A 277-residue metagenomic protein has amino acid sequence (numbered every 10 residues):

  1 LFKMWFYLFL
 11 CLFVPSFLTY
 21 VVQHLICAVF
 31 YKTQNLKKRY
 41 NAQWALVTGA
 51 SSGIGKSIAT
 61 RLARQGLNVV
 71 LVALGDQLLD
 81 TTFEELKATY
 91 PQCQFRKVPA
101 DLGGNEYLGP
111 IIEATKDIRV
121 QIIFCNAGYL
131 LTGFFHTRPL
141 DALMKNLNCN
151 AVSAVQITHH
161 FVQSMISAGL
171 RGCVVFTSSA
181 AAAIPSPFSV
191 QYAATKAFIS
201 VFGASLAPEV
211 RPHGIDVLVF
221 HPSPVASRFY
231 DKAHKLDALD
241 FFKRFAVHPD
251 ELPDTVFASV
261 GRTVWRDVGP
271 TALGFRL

Functional and structural regions predicted by a protein language model:
W44, S51-S52, G75: Conserved glycine-rich cofactor-binding loop
Q65-T82: Conserved glycine-rich Rossmann-like NAD(P)H-binding loop of the short-chain dehydrogenase/reductase
G104, G109, E113, I122 (+2 more regions): Conserved mid-core segment of classical short-chain dehydrogenase/reductases
T158, T195: Active-site helix of classical SDR
S179: Residue(s) in the substrate-gating loop at a strand-loop-helix junction that position the organic substrate next
P185-A193: Active-site loop-to-helix junction immediately N-terminal to the catalytic Tyr of the SDR YXXXK motif in Rossmann-fold
V201, A207-L277: SDR active-site lid
